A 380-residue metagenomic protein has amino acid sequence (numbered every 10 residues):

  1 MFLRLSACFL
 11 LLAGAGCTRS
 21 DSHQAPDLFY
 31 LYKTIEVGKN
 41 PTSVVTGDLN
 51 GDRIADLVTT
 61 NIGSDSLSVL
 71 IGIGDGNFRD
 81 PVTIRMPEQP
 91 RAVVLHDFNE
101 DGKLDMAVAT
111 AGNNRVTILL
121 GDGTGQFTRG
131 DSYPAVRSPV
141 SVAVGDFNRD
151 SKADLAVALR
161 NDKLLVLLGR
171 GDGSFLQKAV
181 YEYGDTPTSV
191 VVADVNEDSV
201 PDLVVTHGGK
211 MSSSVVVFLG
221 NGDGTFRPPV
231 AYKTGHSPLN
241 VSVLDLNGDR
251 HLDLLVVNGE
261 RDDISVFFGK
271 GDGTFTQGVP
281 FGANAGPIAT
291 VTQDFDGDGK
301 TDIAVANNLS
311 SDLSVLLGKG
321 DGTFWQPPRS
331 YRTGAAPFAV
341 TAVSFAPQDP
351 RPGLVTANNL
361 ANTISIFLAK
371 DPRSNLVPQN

Functional and structural regions predicted by a protein language model:
C17-K39, I71-E88, L120-R137, L168-D185 (+4 more regions): Blade-edge motifs of beta-propeller repeat domains
I35-G47, G51-I54, I62: Beta-strand-rich domains and repeat architectures in extracellular enzymes and scaffolds, especially beta-propellers
T42-G51, I71, R91-E100, V140-R149 (+6 more regions): Beta-propeller blade termini
R53-A55, G102-L104, S151-A153, S199-P201 (+3 more regions): Glycine-aliphatic tripeptides that mark coil-to-beta-strand junctions in extracellular and membrane proteins
L57-T60, M106-A109, L155-A158, L203-H207 (+3 more regions): Hydrophobic beta-strand segments that make up the repeating blades of beta-propeller and related beta-repeat
G63-D65, N113-N114, N161-K163, G209-S212 (+3 more regions): Short glycine/acidic-enriched loop and turn motifs that connect beta-strands
F338-N380: Blade-level signature of beta-propeller repeat domains, shared across WD40, Kelch, NHL, RCC1 and BNR/Asp-box propellers
